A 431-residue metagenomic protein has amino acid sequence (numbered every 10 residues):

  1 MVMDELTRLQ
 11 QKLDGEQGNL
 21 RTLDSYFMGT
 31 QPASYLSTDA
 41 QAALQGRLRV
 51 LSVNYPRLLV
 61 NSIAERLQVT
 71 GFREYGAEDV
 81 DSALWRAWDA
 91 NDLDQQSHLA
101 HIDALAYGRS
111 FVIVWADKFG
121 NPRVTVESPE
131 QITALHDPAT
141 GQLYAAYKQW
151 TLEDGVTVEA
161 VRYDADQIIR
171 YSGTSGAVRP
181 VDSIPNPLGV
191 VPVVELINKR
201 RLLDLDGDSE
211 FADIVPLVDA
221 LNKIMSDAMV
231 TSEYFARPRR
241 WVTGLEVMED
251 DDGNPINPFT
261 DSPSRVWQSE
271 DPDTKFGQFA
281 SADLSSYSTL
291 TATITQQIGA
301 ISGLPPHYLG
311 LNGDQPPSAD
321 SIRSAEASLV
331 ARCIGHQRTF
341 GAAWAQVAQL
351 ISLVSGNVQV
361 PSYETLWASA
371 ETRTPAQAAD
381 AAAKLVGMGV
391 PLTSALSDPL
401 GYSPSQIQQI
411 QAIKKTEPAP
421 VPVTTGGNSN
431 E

Functional and structural regions predicted by a protein language model:
M1-V126, T424-E431: Extended, helix-rich architectural segments
F111-D208: Extended, regular secondary-structure scaffolds
R179-S324, S362-A376: Extended, charged amphipathic alpha-helical segments
P216, A220, S286-T293, Q297 (+4 more regions): Generic recognition of stable, solvent-exposed alpha-helical segments in well-folded globular domains
E233, R237-R240, E326-A345, L350-I351 (+1 more regions): Long, compositionally biased
W344, Q349-A382: C-terminal hydrophobic structural anchor segments that stabilize assembly/packing rather than catalytic chemistry
A370-L400, T416-P420: Periodic self-assembly scaffolds
L400-T424: Long, highly charged low-complexity segments enriched in Glu/Asp and Lys/Arg with interspersed Ser/Thr
